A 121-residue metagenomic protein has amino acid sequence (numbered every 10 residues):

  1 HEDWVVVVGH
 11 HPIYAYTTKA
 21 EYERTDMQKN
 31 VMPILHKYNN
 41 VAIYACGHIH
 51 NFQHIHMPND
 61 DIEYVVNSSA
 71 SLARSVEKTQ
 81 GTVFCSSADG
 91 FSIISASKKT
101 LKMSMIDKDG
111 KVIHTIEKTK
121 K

Functional and structural regions predicted by a protein language model:
H1-V65, S92, V112-T115: His/acidic metal-ligating clusters that form di-metal
F52-Q53, M57-K121: Binuclear metal-dependent phosphoesterase catalytic core
